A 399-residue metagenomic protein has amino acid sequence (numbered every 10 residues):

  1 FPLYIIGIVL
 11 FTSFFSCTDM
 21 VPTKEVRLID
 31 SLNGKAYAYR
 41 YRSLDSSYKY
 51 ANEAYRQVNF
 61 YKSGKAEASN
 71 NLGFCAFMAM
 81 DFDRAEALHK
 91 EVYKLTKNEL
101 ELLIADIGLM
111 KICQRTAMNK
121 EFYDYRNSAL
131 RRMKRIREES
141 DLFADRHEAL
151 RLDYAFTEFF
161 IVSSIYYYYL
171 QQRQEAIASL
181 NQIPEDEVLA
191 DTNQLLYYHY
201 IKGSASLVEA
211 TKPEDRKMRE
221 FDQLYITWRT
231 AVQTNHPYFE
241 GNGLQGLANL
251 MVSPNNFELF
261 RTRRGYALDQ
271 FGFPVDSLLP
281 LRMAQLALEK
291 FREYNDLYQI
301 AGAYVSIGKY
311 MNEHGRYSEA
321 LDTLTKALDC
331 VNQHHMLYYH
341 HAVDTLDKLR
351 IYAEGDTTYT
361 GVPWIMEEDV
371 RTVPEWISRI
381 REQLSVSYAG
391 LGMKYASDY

Functional and structural regions predicted by a protein language model:
Y4-S13: Bacterial N-terminal signal peptides
C17-Y399: A "functional boundary" signal
